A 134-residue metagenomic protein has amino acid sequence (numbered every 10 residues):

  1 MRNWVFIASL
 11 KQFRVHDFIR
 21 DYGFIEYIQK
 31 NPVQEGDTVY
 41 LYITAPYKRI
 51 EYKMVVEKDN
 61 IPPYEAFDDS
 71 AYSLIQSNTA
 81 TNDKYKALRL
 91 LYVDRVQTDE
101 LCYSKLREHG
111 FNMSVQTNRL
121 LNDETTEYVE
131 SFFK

Functional and structural regions predicted by a protein language model:
M1-V5, Q12-F13, I19-N31, Y64-K134: Contiguous surface segments at macromolecular interaction interfaces
F6-I7, L41: Short hydrophobic-aromatic micro-motifs
K30-I43: Short coil-to-beta transition motif at edge beta-strands of beta-rich domains
E35-D37, Y52, K86: Short beta-strand or tight-loop elements that sit immediately N-terminal to catalytic metal-binding acidic residues
I43-R49: Short, charged beta-turn/beta-strand-edge "cap" motif at the junction between a beta-strand and an adjacent loop
K48, P62-Y64: Eukaryotic short linear interaction motifs
I50-D59: Short beta-strand-centered aromatic/proline hotspots
